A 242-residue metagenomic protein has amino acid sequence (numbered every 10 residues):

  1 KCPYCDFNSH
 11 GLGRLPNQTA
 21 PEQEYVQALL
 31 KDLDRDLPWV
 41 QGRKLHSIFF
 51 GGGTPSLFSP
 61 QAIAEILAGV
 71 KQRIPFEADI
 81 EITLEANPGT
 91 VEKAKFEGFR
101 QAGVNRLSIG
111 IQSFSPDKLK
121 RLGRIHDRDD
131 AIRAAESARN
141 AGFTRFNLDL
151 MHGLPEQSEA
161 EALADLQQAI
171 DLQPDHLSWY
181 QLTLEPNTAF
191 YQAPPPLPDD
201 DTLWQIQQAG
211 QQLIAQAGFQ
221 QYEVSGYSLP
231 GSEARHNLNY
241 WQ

Functional and structural regions predicted by a protein language model:
D6-W39, R43-Q242: C-terminal scaffold of the Radical SAM
